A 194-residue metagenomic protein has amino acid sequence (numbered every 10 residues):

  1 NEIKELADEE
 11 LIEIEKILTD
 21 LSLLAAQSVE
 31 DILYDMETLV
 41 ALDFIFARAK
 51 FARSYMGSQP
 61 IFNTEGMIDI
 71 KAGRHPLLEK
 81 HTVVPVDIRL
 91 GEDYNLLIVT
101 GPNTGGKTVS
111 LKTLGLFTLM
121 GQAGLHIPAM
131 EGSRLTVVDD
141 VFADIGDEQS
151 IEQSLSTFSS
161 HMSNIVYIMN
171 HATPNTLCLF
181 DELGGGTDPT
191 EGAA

Functional and structural regions predicted by a protein language model:
N1-E30, T64, T82-V84, E92-L96: Switch/coupling subdomain of P-loop NTPase systems
E2, L6, S28-D31, D35-T38 (+2 more regions): Amphipathic alpha-helix face/heptad-repeat signature
A7-E10, I14, D43-F46, A72 (+1 more regions): A structural signal for well-ordered alpha-helices, especially hydrophobic packing surfaces of coiled-coils
L23-E79: Phosphate-binding P-loop/Walker A region and its immediate neighborhood
Y55-M56, N63-A194: ATPase nucleotide-binding head domains, primarily ABC-like/P-loop NTPase cores
